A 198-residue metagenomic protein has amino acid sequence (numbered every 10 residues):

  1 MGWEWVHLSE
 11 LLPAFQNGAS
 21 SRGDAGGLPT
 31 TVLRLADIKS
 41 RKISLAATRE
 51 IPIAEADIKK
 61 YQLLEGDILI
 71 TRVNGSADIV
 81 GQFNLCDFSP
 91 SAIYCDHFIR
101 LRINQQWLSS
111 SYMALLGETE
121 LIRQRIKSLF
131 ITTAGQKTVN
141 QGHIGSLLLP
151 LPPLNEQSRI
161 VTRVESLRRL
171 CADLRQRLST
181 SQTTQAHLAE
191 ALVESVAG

Functional and structural regions predicted by a protein language model:
M1-N17, S146, P150, L154-V161 (+1 more regions): Non-catalytic DNA-recognition/assembly elements of restriction-modification systems
W3-E10, I70, R102, W107-L108 (+3 more regions): Catalytic cores of nucleotide-enabled group-transfer and carboxylate-activating enzymes in metabolic and assembly-line
S9-R22, A36-I68: Sequence-specific dsDNA recognition surfaces
R22-A25, L151-P152: Replace "in large, NTP-powered and nucleic-acid-processing enzymes" with "in large, NTP-powered factors and other
L33: Cleft-lining beta-strand/loop regions that shape enzyme active-site pockets
I38-E50, I68-Y94, S111-L115, Q124-F130 (+1 more regions): Short, ligand-facing micro-motifs at secondary-structure edges
S91-I99, L108-S111, I126, I131-N155: A short glycine-rich beta-alpha junction/loop motif
